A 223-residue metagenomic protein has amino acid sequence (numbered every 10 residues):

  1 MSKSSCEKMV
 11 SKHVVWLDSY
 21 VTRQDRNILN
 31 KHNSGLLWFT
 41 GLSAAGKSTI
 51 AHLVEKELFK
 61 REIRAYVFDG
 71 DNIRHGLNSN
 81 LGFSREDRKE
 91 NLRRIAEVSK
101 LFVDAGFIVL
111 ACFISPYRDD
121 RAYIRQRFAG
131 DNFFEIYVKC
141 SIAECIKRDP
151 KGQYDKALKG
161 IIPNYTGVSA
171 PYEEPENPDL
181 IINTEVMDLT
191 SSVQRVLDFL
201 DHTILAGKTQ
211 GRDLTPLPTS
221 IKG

Functional and structural regions predicted by a protein language model:
M1-L36: Extreme N-terminal, non-catalytic leader segments that precede Walker-type/kinase nucleotide-binding cores
F39: Hydrophobic anchor at the beta1->P-loop junction of P-loop NTPases
S43: The conserved Walker
K47: Conserved lysine of the Walker
H52-E97: Conserved substrate/cofactor phosphate-moiety recognition/catalytic segment in nucleotide-dependent phosphotransferases
V67, F133-Y137, D179-I181: Conserved beta-strand scaffold positions in the cores of enzyme catalytic domains, especially in NTP/NDP-utilizing
G76-F83, D87, S99-L158, N164: ATP-dependent NMP and nucleoside kinases share a basic, alpha-helical "lid"
K139-R195, H202-P218: Small-molecule kinase domains that catalyze NTP-dependent phosphoryl transfer to phosphate-bearing small molecules
